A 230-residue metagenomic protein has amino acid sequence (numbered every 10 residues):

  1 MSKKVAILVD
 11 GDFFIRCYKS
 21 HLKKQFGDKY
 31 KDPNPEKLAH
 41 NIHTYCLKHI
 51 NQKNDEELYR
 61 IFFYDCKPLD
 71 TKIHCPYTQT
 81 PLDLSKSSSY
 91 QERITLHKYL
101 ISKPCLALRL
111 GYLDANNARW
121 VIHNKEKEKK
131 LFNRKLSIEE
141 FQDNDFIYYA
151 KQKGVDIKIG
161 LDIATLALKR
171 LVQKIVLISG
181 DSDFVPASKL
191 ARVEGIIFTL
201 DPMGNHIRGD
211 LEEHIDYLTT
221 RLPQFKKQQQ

Functional and structural regions predicted by a protein language model:
M1-K130, N144, Y148: Domain-level signal for Mg2+-assisted phosphodiester chemistry and nucleotide/NA-binding surfaces in nucleic-acid
D114-Q230: Nuclease catalytic cores that cleave nucleic-acid phosphodiester bonds, predominantly acidic two-metal-ion
